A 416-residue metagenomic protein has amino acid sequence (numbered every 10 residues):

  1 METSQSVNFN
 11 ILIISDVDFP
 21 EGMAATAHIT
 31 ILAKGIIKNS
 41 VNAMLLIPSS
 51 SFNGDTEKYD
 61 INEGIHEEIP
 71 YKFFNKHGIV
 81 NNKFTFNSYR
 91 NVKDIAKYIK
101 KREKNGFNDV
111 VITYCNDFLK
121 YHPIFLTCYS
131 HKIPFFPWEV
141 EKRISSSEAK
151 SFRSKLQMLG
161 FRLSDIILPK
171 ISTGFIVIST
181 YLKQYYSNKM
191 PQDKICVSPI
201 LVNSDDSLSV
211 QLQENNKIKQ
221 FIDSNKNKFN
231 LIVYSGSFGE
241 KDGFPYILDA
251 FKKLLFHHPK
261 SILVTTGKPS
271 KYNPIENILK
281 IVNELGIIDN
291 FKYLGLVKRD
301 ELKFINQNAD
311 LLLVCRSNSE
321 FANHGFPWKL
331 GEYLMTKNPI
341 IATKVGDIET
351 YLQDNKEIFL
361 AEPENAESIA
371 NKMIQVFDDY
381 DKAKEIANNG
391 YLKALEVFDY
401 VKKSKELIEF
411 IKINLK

Functional and structural regions predicted by a protein language model:
M1-E63, G174, L254-F256: N-terminal subdomain of nucleotide-sugar transferases
L12, V202, F221-D242, L248-F251 (+1 more regions): Conserved donor-binding/catalytic core segment of Leloir-type glycosyltransferases
L119-H122, L126-S130, R143, K155-F175: Membrane-proximal helix-turn-helix segments that form the acceptor-binding/catalytic region of lipid-linked
Y181, I200-L201: Carbohydrate-associated surface elements
D242, K298-I305, D310-G331, I341-T350: Nucleotide-sugar-dependent
G267, I275-K303: Nucleotide-activated donor-binding/catalytic signature segment of Leloir-type glycosyltransferases, i.e., the conserved
D354-A366, Q375-Y380: Conserved acidic donor-binding segment of nucleotide-sugar-dependent glycosyltransferases
S368, Q375, K382-V397, E406-E409: A short, well-ordered alpha-helix in the C-terminal region of glycosyltransferases
